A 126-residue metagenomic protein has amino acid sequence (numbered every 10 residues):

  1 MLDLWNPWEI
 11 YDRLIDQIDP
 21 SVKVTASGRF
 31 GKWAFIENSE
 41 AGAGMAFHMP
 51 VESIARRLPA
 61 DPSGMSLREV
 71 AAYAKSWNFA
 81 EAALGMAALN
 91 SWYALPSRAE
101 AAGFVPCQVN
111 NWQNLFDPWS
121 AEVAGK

Functional and structural regions predicted by a protein language model:
M1-G125: Electropositive, gly/pro-rich neighborhoods at or near active sites that engage anionic ligands
